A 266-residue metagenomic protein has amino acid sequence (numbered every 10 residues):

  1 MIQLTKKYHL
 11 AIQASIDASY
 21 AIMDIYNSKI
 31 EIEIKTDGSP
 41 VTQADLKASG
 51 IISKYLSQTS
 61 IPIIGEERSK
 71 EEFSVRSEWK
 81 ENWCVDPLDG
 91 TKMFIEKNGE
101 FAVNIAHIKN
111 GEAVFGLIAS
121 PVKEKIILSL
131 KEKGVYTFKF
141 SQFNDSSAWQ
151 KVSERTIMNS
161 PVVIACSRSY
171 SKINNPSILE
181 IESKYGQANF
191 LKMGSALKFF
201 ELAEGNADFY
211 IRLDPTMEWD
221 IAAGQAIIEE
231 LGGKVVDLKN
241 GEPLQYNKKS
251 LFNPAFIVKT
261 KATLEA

Functional and structural regions predicted by a protein language model:
M1-L88, F143, E180, N240: N-terminal subdomain of lithium-sensitive/metallo-dependent phosphomonoesterases centered on the IMPase/IPPase/PAP
M1-S15, Y20, P176-K184, K198-A266: Oxyanion/phosphate-interacting regions
I22, D45, L56, T91 (+5 more regions): Residue-level signal for inorganic ion chemistry
I30-I32, K184-L191, K234-V236: Short secondary-structure junctions
I61, K80-N82, V114, V162 (+1 more regions): Conserved acidic residues
E81-P121: Glycine-rich active-site/cofactor-binding loop and its immediate structural neighborhood
A106-F199, K248-A266: Acidic beta-strand-loop-alpha-helix segment within the catalytic core of divalent metal-dependent phosphate-processing
